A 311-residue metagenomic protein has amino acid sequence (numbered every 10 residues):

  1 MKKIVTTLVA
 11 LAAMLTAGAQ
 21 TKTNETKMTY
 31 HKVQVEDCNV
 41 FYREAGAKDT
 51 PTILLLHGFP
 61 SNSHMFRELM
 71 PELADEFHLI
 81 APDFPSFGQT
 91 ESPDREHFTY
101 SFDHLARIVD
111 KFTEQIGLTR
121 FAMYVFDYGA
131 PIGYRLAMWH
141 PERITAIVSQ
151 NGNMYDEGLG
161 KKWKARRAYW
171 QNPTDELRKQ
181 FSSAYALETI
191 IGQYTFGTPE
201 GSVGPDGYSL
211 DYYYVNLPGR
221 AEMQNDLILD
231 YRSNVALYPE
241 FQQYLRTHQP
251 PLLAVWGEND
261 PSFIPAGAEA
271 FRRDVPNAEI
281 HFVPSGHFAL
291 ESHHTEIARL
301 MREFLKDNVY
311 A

Functional and structural regions predicted by a protein language model:
K2-L8: Sec-dependent signal peptide recognition, specifically the positively charged N-region followed immediately by
L11-G18: Hydrophobic h-region of N-terminal signal peptides that target proteins for export in Gram-negative bacteria
K22-M28, Q34-V40, A45-K48, T52 (+6 more regions): Flexible "cap/lid" subdomain of the alpha/beta-hydrolase fold that forms the substrate-access gate
L55-G58, A81: Structural cue for short, hydrophobic secondary-structure segments
F59-L69: The serine-hydrolase catalytic nucleophile loop
P60, P85-G88, M154, G286-A289: Alpha/beta-hydrolase active-site loop signature
E68-F77, Q115: A short, Lys/Arg-enriched amphipathic alpha-helix followed by its capping loop at the start of a domain
G286-A298: Catalytic histidine-centered segment of alpha/beta-hydrolase-like enzymes
